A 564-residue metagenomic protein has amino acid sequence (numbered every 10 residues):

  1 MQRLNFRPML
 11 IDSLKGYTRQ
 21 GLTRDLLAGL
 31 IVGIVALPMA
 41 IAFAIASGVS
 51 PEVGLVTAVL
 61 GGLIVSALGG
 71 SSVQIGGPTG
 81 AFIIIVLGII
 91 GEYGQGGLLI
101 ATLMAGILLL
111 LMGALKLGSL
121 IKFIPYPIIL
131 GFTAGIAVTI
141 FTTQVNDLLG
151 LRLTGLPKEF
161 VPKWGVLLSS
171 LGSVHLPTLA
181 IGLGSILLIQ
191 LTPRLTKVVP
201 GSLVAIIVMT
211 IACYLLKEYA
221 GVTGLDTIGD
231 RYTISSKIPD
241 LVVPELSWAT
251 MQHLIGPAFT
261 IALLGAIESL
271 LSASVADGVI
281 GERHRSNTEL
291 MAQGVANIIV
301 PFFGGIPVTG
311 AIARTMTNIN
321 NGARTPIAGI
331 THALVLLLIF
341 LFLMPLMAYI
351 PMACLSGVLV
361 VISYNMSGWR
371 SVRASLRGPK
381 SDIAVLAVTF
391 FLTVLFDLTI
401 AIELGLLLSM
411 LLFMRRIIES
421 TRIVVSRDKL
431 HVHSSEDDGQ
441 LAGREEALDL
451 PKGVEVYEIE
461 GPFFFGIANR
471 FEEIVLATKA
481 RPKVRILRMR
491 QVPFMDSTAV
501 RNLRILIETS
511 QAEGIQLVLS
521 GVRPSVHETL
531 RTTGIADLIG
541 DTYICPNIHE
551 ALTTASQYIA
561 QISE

Functional and structural regions predicted by a protein language model:
M1-H433, G534: Transmembrane helical cores of multi-pass ion-transport proteins
A28, I186, Q190, N469 (+3 more regions): Short, contiguous clusters of charged residues that form electrostatic/catalytic patches at enzyme active sites, used
G76, G131, R488, L519-S520 (+1 more regions): Active-site-adjacent beta-strand anchor residues
V86, L167, F471-V475, A551 (+1 more regions): Generic hydrophobic alpha-helical segments
L334, V526-H527, P546: Short secondary-structure capping/turn micro-motifs that flank functional sites
N365-L538, S556-E564: The feature marks cytosolic C-terminal regulatory regions of anion transporters and related permeases
I539-T554: Short acidic-hydrophobic, aromatic-tinged amphipathic segments that line or gate anion-handling sites
